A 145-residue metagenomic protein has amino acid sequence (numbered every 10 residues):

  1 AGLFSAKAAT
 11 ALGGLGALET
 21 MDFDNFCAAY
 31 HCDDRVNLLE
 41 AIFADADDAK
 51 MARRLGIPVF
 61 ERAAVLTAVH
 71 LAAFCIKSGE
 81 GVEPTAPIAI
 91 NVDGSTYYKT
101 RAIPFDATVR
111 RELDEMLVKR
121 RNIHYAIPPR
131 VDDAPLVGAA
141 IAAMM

Functional and structural regions predicted by a protein language model:
A1-M145: ATP-binding/phosphotransfer module of carbohydrate and carboxylate kinases, centering on a glycine-rich
